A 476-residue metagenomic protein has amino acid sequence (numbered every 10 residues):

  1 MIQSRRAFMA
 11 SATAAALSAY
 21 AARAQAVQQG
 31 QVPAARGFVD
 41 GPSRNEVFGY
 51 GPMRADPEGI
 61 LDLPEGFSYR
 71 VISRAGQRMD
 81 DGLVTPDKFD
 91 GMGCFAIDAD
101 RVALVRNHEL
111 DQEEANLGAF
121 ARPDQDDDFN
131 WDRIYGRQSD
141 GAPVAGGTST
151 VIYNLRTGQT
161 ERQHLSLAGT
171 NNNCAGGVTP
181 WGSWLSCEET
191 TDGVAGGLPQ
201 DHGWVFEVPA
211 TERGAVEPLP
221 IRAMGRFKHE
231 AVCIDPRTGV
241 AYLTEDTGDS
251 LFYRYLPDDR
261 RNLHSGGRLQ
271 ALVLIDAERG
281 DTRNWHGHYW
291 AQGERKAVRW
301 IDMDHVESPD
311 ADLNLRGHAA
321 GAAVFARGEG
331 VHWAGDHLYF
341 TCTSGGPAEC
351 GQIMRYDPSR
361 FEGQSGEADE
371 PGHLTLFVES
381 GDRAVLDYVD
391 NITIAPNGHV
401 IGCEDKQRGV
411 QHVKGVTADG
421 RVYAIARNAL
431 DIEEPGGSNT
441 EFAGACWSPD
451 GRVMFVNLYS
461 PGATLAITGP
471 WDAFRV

Functional and structural regions predicted by a protein language model:
I2, S11-E329, W333-V476: Conserved small-residue
